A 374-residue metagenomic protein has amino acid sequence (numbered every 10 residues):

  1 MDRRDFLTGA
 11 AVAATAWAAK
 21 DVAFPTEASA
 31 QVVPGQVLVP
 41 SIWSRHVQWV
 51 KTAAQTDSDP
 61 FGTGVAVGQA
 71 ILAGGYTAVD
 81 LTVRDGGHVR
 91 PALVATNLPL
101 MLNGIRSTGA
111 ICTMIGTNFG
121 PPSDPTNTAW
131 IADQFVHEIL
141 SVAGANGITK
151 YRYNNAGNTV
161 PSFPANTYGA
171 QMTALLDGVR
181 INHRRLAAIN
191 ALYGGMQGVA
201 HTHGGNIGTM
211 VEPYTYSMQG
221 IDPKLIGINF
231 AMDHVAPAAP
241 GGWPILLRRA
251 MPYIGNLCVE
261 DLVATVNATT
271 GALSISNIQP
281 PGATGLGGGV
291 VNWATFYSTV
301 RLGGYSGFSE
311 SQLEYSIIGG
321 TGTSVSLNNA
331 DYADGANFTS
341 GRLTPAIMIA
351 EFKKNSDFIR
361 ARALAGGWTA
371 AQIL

Functional and structural regions predicted by a protein language model:
D2, L7-K150, Y168-T173, D177 (+6 more regions): N-terminal pre-domain/capping segments
V47-K51, S58-F61, T82-T96, G120-A132 (+6 more regions): Acidic-and-aromatic substrate-binding clefts and catalytic sites of carbohydrate-active enzymes
A110, M196, G303-G307: A short helix->loop->beta-strand "cap" motif at the edges of active sites that frequently abuts
A145-Y168, G194-G204: Active-site groove signature of glycoside hydrolases
R185-V290: Acidic/histidine-rich catalytic cores of soluble enzymes
T265-S276, T321-D334: Short, flexible, mixed-charge acidic loops at enzyme active sites
G289-L302: A short, acidic, amphipathic alpha-helical segment used as a generic capping/interface helix at domain edges
E310-E314: Short acidic/histidine-rich active-site segments
